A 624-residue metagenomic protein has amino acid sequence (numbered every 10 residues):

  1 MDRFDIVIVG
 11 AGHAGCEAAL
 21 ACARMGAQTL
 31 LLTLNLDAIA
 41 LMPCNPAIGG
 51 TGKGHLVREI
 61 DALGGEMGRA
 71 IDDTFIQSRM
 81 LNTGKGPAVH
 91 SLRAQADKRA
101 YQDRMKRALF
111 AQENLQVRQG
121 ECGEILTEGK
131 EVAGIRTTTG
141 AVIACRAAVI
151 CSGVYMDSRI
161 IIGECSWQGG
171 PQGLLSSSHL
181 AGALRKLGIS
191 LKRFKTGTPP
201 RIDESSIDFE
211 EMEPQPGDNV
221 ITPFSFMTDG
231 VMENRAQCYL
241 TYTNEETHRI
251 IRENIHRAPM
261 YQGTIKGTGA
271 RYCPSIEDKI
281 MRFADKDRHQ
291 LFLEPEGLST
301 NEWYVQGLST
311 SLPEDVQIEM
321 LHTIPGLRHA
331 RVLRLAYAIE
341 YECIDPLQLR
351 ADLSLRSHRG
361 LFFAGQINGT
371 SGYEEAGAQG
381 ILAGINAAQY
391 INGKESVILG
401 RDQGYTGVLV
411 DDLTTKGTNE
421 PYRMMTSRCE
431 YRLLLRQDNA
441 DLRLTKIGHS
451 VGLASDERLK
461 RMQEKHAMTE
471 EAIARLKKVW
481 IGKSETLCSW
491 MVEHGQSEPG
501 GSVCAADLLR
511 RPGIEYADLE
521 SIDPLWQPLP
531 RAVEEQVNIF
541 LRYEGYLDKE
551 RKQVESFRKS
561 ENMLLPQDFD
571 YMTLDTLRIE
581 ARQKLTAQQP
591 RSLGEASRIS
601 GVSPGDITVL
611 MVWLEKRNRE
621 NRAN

Functional and structural regions predicted by a protein language model:
D2-A14: Beta1/beta-strand and adjacent pyrophosphate-binding region of the FAD-binding site in flavoprotein oxidoreductases
D2-F4, T138-A147: Core beta-strand elements of the Rossmann-like FAD/NAD(P) dinucleotide-binding domain in flavoenzyme oxidoreductases
L20-E124, A147, C151-Q168, L175 (+3 more regions): Conserved N-terminal/central alpha/beta ligand/cofactor-binding core
N35-D37, M80, A181-I318, T415-S502 (+1 more regions): An anion/pyrophosphate-binding glycine-rich loop and adjacent beta-alpha core in soluble alpha-beta enzymes
L126-V142: Conserved beta-strand-loop-beta-strand element in the redox core of flavoprotein oxidoreductases
Y304-T370, I398-D411, P530-K584, Q589: A glycine-rich dinucleotide-binding beta-alpha-beta segment and adjacent secondary-structure elements that constitute
A376-L399: Internal hydrophobic alpha-helix adjacent to the cofactor/substrate pocket in enzyme cavities
R428, T445-I607, V612-R622: Extended, charge-enriched "interface" segments that sit outside catalytic cores
